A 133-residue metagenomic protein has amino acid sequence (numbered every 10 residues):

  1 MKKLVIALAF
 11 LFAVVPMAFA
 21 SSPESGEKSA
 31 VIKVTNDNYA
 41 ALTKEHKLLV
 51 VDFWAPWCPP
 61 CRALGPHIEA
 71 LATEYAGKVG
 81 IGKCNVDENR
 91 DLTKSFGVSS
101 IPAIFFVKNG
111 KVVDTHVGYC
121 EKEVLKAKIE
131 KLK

Functional and structural regions predicted by a protein language model:
M1-S29: N-terminal targeting signals for export/organelle localization
V31-L48: A short beta-strand-turn-helix
N38-Y39, E88-L92, V124: Short acidic active-site motifs
H46-L49, F53-W57, S100: Short pre-active-site segment immediately N-terminal to redox-active cysteine/selenocysteine motifs in thiol-based
V50-V51, I81, I104: Hydrophobic beta-strand anchors of alpha/beta hydrolase catalytic cores
P60-A76: Typically the conserved alpha-helix immediately C-terminal to a functionally engaged Cys/Sec in thioredoxin-like
L71, G82-S95: Structural microenvironment flanking redox-active thiols in thiol-disulfide oxidoreductases
S100, F106-K133: Non-catalytic, surface beta->alpha helical segment in thiol-disulfide oxidoreductase systems
